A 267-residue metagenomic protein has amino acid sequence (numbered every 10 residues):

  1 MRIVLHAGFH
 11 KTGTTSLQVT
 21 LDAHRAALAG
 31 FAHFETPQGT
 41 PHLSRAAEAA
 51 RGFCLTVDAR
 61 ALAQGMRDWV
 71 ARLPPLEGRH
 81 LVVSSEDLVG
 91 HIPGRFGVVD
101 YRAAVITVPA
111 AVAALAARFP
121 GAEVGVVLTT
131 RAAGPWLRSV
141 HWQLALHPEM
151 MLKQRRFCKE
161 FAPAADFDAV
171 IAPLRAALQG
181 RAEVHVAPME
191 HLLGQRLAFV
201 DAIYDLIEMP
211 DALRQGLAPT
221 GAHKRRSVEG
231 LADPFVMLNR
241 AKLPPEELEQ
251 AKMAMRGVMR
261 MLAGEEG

Functional and structural regions predicted by a protein language model:
M1-G267: Anion-recognition interface
